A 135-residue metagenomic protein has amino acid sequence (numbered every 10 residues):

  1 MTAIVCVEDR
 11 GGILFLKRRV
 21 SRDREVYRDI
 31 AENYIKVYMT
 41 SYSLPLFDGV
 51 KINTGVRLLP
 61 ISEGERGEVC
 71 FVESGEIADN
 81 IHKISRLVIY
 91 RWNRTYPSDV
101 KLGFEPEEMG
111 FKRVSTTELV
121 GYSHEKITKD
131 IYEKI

Functional and structural regions predicted by a protein language model:
M1-I135: Enzymes that bind and transform nitrogen-containing heteroaromatic metabolites
